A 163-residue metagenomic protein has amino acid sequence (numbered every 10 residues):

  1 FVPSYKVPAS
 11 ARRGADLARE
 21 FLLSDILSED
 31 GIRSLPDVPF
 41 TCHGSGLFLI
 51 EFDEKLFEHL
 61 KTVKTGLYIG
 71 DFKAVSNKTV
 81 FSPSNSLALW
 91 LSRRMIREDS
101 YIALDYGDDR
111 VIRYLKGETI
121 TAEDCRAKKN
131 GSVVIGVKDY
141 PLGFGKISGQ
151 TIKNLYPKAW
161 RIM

Functional and structural regions predicted by a protein language model:
F1-M163: Polybasic, low-complexity RNA-engagement segments
